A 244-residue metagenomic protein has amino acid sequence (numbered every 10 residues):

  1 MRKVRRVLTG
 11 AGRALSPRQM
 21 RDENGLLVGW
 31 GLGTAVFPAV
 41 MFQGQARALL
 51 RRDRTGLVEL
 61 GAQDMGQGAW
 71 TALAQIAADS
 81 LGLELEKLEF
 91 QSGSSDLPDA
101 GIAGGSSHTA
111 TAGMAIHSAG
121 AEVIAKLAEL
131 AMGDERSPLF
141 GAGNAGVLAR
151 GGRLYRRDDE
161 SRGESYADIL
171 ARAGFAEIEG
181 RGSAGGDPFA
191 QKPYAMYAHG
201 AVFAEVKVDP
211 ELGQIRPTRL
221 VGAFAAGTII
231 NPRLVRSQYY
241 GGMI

Functional and structural regions predicted by a protein language model:
M1-R6, G10-I244: Cofactor-binding beta-sheet edge motifs in enzyme active sites
